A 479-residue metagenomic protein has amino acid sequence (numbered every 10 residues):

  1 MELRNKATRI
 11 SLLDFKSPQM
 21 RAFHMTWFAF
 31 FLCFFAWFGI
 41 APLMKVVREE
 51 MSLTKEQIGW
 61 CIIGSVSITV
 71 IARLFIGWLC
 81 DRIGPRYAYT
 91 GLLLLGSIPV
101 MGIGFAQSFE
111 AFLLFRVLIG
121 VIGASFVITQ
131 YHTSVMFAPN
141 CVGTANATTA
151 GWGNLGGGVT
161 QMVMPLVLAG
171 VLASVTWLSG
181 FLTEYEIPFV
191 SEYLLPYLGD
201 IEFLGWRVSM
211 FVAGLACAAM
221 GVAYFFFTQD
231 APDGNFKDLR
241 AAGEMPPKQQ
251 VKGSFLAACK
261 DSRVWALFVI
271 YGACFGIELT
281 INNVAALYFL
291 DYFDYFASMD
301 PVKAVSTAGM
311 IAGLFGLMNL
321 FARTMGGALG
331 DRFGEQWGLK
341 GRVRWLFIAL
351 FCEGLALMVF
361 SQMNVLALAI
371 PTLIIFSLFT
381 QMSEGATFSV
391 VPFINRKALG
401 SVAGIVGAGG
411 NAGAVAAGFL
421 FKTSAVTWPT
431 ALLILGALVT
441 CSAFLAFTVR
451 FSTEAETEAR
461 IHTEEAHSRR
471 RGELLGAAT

Functional and structural regions predicted by a protein language model:
E2-L3, T176-S191, F226-G253, A455-H467: Flexible cytoplasmic inter-helical loops of multi-pass small-molecule transporters
I40-M44, L168, A258-G326, E384: Extracytoplasmic gate region of multi-pass secondary transporters
S52, G84, F105-E110, I122 (+3 more regions): Helix-breaking motifs and short loop linkers at transmembrane-helix boundaries and internal kinks in secondary membrane
I71-E110: Conserved MFS/SLC helix-loop-helix module at the cytosolic interface between two early adjacent transmembrane helices
Y89, F112, L339, V343-L346: Primarily marks hydrophobic transmembrane alpha-helices of the MFS/SLC 12-helix fold
F115-G153: Cytoplasmic helix-loop-helix junction between adjacent transmembrane helices in 12-TM secondary transporters
G143-V175, G404-A417: Glycine-rich segments within core transmembrane alpha-helices of 12-TM secondary carriers
A173, G214-L239, S442-F451: C-terminal membrane-cytosol helix-exit motif in multi-pass small-molecule transporters
